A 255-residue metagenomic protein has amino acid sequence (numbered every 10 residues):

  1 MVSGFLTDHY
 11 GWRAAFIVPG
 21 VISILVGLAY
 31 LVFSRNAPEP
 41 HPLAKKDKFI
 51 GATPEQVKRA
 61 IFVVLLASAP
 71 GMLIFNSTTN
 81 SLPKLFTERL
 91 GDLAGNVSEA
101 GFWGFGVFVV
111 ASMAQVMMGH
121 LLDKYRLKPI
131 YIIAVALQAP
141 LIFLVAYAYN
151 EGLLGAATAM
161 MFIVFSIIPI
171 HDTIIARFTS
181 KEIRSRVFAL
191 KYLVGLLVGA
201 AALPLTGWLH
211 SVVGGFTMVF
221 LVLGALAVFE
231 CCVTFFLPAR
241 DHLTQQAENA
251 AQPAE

Functional and structural regions predicted by a protein language model:
V2-Y10, F86-T87, L121-L122, T206-G214: Interfacial helix-cap and linker-helix signal at transmembrane-aqueous boundaries of multi-pass secondary transporters
D8-V21, W208-L226: A membrane-interface helix-boundary motif in multi-pass transporters
V21-L43, V233-P238: C-terminal membrane-cytosol helix-exit motif in multi-pass small-molecule transporters
I22-V26, V135-I142, L226-E230: MFS 12-TM fold signature
V32-T53, L243-A251: Flexible cytoplasmic inter-helical loops of multi-pass small-molecule transporters
R59-Q115: Extracytoplasmic gate region of multi-pass secondary transporters
L122-I174: C-terminal transmembrane helical hairpin of 12-TM major facilitator-type secondary transporters
F178-V213: A late C-terminal transmembrane helix in Major Facilitator Superfamily
